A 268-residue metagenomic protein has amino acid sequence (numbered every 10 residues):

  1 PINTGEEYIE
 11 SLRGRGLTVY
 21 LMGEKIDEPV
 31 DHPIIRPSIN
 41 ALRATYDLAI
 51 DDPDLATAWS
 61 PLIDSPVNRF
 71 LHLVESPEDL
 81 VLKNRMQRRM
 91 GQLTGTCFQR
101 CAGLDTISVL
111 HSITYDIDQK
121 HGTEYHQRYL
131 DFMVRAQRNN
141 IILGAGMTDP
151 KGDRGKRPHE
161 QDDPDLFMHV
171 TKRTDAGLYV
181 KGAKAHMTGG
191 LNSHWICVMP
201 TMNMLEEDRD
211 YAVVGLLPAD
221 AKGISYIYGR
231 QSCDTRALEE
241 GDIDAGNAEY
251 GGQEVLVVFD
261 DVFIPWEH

Functional and structural regions predicted by a protein language model:
P1-L48: N-terminal-proximal low-complexity accessory segments that begin disordered and transition into the first
L21, G144-M147, Y179-K181: General beta-strand structural signal in soluble alpha/beta enzymes
D31-R36, I63-V74, H159-Q161: Glycine-rich loop at the start of a catalytic domain that most often binds anionic cofactors/ligands
R36, N40, V134-Q137, Y179: Generic structural signal for well-ordered, non-transmembrane alpha-helical segments in soluble/cytosolic regions
N40-L55, V213-L216: Acidic, aromatic-enriched beta-alpha/helix-loop junctions
D47-L143: Internal helix-loop-helix
N140-D153: A short, Trp-centered hydrophobic/proline-enriched beta-strand micro-motif
P150-H268: FAD-binding core of flavoproteins
